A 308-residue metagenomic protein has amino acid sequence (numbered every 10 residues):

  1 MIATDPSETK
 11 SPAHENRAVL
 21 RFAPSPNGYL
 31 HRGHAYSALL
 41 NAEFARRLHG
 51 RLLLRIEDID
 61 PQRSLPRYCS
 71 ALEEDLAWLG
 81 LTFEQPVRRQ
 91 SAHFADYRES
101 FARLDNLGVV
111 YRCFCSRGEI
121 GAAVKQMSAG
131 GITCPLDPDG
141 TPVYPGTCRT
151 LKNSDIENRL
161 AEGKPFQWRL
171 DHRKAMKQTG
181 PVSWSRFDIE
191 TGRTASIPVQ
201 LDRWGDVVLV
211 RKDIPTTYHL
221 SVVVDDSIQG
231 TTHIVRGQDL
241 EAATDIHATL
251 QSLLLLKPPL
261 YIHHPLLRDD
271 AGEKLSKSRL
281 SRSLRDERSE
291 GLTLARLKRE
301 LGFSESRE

Functional and structural regions predicted by a protein language model:
M1-Y29, L52, S154-A161, A175-K177 (+1 more regions): Non-catalytic terminal extensions that flank enzyme cores
I2-T133, S227, Q238-D239, A243-L256: N-terminal Rossmann-like or analogous alpha/beta NTP/dinucleotide-binding catalytic cores that position adenine
L48-G50, G80-F83, S116, P198-L201 (+4 more regions): Short, surface-exposed, polar/charged, turn-prone segments marking secondary-structure boundaries
R88-F94, L255-L260, D270-E273, R296-F303: Low-complexity, flexible helical/coil segments
D105-C115, K174-W184, E308: A short, terminal or domain-edge coil/loop segment
E119-S276, S283-R288: Active-site cores that bind ATP or allylic diphosphates and position pyrophosphate for catalysis
